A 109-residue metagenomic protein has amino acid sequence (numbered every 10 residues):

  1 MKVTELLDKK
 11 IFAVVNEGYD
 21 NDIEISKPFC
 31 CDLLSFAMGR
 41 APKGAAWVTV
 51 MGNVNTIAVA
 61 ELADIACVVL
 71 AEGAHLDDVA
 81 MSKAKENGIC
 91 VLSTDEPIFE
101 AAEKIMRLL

Functional and structural regions predicted by a protein language model:
M1, D20-I25: Long, charged amphipathic helices and adjacent flexible linkers at domain junctions
M1-T4, I89: Catalytic, metal-anchored helix/loop core of enzyme active sites in primary metabolism
I11-G18: Short secondary-structure junctions
D22-I23, C31-A46, V50-L109: Feature captures the catalytic cores and cofactor-binding loops of soluble hydro-lyases/lyases that act on carboxylate
P28: The Walker A/P-loop phosphate-binding site
